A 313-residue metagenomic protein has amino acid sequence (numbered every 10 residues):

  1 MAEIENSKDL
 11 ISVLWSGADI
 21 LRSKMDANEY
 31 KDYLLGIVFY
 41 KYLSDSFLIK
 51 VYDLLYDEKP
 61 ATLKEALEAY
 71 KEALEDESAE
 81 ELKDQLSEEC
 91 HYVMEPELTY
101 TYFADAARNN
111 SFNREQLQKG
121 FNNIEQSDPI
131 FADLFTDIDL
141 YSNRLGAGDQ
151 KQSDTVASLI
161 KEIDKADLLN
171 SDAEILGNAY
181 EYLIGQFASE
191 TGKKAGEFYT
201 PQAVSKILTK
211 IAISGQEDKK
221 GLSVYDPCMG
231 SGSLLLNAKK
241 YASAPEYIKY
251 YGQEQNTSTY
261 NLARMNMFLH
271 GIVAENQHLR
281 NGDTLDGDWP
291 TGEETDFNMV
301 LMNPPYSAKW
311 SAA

Functional and structural regions predicted by a protein language model:
M1-A212, Q216, E275-T284: Non-catalytic, mostly N-terminal accessory regions of nucleic-acid modification and defense proteins
K194-M302, S307-K309: Conserved S-adenosyl-L-methionine
S311-A313: A mobile, often basic/glycine-rich helix-loop segment that functions as the active-site lid/recognition loop
